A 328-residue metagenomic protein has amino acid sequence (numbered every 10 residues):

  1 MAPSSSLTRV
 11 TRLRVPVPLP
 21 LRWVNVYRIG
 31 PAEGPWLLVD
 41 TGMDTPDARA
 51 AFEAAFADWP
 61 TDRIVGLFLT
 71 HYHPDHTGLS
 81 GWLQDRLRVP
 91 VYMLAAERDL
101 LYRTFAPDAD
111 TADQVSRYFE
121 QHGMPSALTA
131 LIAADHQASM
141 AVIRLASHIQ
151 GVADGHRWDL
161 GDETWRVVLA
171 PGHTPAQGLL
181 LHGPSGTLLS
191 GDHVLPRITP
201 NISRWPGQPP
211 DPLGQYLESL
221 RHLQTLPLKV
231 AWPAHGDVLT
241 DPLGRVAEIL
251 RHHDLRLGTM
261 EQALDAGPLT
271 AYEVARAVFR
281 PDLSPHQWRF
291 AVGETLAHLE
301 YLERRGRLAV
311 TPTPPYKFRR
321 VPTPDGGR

Functional and structural regions predicted by a protein language model:
P3-D62, L180-G191, P196: Conserved beta-strand hairpin/beta-sheet module of binuclear metal-dependent hydrolase folds, prominently
L19-R22, Q150-V152, P171-T174, G327-R328: A short catalytic or substrate-binding loop motif that flags glycine-/basic-rich loops and adjacent residues that bind
P35-T45, H136-Q150, D159, T164-L257: Metallo-beta-lactamase
A48, E53-D159, G186: Active-site HxH/HxHxD metal-binding segment of metal-dependent hydrolases
T70-H76, L94, P171-H173, Q177 (+2 more regions): Histidine-centered divalent metal-coordination motifs
G78, D211, F290: Residue-level signal for the nucleotide or nucleotide-sugar donor/cofactor binding architecture
D85, A170, E303: Short, contiguous alpha-helical
T259-R328: C-terminal regulatory/interaction regions
